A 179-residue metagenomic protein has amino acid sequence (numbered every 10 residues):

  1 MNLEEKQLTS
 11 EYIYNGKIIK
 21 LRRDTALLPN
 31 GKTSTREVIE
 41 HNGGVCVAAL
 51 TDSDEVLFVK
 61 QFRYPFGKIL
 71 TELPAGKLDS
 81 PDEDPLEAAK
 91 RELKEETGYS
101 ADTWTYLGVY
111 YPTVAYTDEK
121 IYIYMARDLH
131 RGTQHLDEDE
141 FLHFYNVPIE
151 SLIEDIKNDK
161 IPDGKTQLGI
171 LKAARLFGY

Functional and structural regions predicted by a protein language model:
N2, C46, T51-R91: Conserved Nudix-box catalytic region and its N-terminal flanking loop in Nudix hydrolases and closely related
Q7-L8, Y106: Residue-level detector of beta-propeller blades
E11-C46, T51-D52: Acidic, metal-coordinating catalytic segment for phosphate/diphosphate chemistry, firing primarily on the Nudix
G16, P65, T113-Y116: Short glycine/serine/proline-enriched coil/turn segments at secondary-structure junctions
L21-R23, T35, V59, L73 (+1 more regions): Hydrophobic residues on conserved beta-strands that form the core of alpha/beta folds
P29-N30, T51-S53, F62, A126-R131 (+2 more regions): Short loop segments at secondary-structure junctions
S34, G43-C46, K77-G164: Unchanged
T166-Y179: Charged phosphate-binding loop/patch that engages nucleotide di/tri-phosphates or the phosphate backbone of nucleic
